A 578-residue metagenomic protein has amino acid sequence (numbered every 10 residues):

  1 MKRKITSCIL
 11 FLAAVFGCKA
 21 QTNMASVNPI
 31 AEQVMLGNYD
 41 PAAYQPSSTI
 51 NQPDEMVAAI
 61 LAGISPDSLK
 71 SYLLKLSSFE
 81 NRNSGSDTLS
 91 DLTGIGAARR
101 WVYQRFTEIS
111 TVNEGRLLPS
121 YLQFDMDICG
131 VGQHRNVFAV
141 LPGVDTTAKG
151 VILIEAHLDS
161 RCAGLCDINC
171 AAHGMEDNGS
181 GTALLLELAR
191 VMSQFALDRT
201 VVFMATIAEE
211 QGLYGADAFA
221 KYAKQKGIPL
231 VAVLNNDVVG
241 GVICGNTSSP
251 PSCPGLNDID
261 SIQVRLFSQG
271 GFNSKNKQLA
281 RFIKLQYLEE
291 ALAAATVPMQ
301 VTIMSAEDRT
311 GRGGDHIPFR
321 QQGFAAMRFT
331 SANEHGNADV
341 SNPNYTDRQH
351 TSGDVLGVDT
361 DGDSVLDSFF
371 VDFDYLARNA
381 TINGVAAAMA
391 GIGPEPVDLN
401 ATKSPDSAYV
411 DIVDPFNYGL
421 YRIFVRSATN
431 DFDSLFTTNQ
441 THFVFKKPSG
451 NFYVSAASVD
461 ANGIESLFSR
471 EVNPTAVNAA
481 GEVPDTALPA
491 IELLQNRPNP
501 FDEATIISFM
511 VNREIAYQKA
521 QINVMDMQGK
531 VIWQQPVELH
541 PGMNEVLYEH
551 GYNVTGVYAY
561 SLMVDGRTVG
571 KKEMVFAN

Functional and structural regions predicted by a protein language model:
R3, Q534, L539, V546-L547 (+2 more regions): C-terminal tail/sorting-segment detector
A25-N38, Q45, S68-P142: A non-catalytic alpha/beta surface segment that caps or lines the substrate-entry region of metallo-dependent hydrolase
S77, V239-I259, M304-P394: Active-site-adjacent mobile loop/cap segments within catalytic or ligand-binding domains
A139, I154, D159-S160, G164-L213 (+1 more regions): Alpha-helical metal-binding/catalytic segments enriched in His/Glu/Asp
T206-I317, Q322, A326: Metal-dependent peptidase/peptidase-like ectodomains
P396-K403, R422, E465-N496, N512-I515 (+1 more regions): Residue-level detector of functionally pivotal "anchor" positions at catalytic/ligand-binding pockets or at interdomain
F445-E465: Beta-strand-rich modules
G481-R497, F501-N523, M543-G551: Glycine-centered coil/turn sites that cap beta-strands in beta-rich domains
